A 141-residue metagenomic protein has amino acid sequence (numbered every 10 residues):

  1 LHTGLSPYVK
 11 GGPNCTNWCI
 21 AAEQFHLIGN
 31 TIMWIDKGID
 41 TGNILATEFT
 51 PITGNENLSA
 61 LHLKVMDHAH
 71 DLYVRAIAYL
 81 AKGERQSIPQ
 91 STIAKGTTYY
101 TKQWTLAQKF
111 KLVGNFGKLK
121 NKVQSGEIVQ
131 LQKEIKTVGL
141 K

Functional and structural regions predicted by a protein language model:
L1-G117: Donor/substrate-binding cores of folate-linked one-carbon enzymes
N121-K141: C-terminal accessory region of SF2 helicases/translocases
